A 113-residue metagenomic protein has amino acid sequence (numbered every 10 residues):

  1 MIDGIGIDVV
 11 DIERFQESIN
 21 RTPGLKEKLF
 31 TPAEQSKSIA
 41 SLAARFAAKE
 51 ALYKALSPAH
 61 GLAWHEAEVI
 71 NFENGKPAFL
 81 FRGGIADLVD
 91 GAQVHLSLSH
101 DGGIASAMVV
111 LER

Functional and structural regions predicted by a protein language model:
M1-R113: Core catalytic alpha/beta fold that binds nucleotide/phospho-ligands
